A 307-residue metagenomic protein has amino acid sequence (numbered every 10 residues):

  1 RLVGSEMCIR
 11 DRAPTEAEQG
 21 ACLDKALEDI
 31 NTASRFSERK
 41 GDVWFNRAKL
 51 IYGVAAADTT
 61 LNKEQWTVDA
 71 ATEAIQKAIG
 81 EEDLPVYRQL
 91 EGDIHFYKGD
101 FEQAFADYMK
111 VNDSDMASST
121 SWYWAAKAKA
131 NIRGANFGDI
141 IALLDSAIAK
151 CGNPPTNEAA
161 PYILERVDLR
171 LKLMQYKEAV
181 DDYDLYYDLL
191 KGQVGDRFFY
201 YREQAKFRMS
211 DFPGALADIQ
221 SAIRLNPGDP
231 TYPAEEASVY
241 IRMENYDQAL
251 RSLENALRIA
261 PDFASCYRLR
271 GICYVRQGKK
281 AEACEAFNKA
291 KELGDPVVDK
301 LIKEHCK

Functional and structural regions predicted by a protein language model:
L2-I9: Short, small-residue-biased leader/transition segments that mark boundaries at the very start of proteins
F36, G80-E81, D113-D115, K150-P154 (+4 more regions): Structural marker of alpha-solenoid helical repeat scaffolds
K40, L84-P85, M116-T120, P154 (+5 more regions): Residue-level recognition of tetratricopeptide repeat
K49, A56, D93, K127-K129 (+4 more regions): Residue-level recognition of tetratricopeptide repeat
G53, Y97, N131-R133, K172 (+3 more regions): Register position in tetratricopeptide repeats
R276, K280-K307: Terminal, low-structured helical/coil segments at or just beyond the last alpha-helical repeat
